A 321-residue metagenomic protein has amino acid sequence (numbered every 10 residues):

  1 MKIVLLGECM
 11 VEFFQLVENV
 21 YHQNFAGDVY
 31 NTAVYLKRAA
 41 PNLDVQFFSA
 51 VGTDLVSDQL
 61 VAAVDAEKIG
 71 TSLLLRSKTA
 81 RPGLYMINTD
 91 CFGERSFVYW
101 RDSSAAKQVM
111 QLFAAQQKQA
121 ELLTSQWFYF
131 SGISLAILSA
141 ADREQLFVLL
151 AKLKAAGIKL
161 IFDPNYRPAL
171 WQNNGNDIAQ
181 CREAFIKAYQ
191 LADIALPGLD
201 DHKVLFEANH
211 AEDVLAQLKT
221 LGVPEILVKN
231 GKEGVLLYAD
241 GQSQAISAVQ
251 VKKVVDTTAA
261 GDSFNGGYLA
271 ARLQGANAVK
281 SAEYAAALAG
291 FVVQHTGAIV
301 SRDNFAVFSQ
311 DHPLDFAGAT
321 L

Functional and structural regions predicted by a protein language model:
M1-I69, L321: Glycine-rich phosphate/adenosyl-contacting loop at the front of the ribokinase-like
C9, P164, S263: Active-site metal-binding loops of divalent metal-dependent hydrolases
L36, G198, G261: Short, conserved phosphate/pyrophosphate- and ester-handling motifs at nucleotide-, phospho-/glycolipid
D44-G132, S309-L321: Conserved N-terminal subdomain of the carbohydrate kinase-like
A120-E121, K187-A188, K219: Structural alpha-helical scaffold elements that stabilize or flank donor/cofactor-binding regions in carbohydrate
W127, L135-A216, G234: Conserved beta-alpha-beta core of the PfkB/ribokinase-like small-molecule kinase fold
K152-A155, E207-L321: Conserved phosphate-binding/catalytic region of the ribokinase-like
